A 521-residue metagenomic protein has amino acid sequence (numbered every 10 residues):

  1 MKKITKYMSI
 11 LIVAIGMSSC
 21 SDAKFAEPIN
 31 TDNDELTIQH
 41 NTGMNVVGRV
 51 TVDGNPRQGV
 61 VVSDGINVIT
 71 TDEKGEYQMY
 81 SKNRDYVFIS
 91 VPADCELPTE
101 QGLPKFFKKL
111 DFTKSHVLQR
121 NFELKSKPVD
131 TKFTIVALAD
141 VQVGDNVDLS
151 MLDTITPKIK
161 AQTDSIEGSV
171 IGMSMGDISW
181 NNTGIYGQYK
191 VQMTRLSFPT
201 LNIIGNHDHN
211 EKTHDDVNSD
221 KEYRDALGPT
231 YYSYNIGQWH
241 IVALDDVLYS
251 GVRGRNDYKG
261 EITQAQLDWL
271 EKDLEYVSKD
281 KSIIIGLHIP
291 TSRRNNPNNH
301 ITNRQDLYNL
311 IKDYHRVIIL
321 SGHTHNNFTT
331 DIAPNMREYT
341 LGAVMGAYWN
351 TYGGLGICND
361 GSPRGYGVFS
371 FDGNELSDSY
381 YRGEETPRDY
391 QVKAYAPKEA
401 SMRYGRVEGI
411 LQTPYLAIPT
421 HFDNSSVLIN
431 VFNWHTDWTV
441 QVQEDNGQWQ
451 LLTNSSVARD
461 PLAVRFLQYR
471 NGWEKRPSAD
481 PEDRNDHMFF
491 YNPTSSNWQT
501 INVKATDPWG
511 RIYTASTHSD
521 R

Functional and structural regions predicted by a protein language model:
I4, V13-N45: Bacterial Sec-dependent N-terminal signal peptides
L36-N45, V52-D53, N83, D94-G187 (+1 more regions): N-terminal active-site segment of His-dependent metallophosphoesterases
M44-I66: Short, ordered, surface-exposed loop/turn motifs in non-cytosolic proteins
V46, V52, F122-P128, V141-V143 (+2 more regions): Conserved catalytic scaffold of divalent metal-dependent phosphoesterases
Q58, I66-K82: Short, acidic Ser/Thr/Gly-rich low-complexity loop/linker segments typical of extracellular and cell-surface proteins
D94-Q101, K108-D111, T183-V277, N298-I318 (+2 more regions): Extended active-site neighborhood of metal-dependent phosphoesterases/phosphodiesterases
F198, R459-Y491: Aromatic sugar-binding surface patches on proteins that engage polysaccharides or sugar-phosphate polymers
M336-N433, W438-Q441, H487-S495, T500-S516: Binuclear metal-dependent phosphoesterase catalytic core
